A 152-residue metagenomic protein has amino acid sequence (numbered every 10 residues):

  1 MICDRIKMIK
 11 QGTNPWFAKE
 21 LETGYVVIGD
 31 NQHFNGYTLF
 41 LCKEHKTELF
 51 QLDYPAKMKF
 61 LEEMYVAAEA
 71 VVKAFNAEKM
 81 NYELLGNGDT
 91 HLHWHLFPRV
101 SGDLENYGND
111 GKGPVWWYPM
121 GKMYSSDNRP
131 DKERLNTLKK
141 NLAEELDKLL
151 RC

Functional and structural regions predicted by a protein language model:
M1-C152: HIT superfamily nucleotide-processing domains
